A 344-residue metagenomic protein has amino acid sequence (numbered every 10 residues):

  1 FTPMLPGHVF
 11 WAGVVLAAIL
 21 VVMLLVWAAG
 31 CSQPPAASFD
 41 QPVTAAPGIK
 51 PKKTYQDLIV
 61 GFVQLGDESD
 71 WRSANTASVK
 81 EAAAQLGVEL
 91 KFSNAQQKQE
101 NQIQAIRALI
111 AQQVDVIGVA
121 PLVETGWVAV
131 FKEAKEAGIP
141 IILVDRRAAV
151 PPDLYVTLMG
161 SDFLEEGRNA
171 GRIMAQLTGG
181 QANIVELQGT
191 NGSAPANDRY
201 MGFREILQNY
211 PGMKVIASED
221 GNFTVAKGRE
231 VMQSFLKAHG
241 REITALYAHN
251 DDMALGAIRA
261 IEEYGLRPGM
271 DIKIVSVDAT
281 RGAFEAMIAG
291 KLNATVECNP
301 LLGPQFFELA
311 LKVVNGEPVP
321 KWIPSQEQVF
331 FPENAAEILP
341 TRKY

Functional and structural regions predicted by a protein language model:
F1-D57, K132-I139: Short, low-complexity disordered leader/linker segments with a strong preference for bacterial N-terminal type II
S32-L58, L187, N191-P195, I206-N209 (+1 more regions): Hinge/cleft segment of the Venus flytrap/periplasmic-binding protein
F39-L86, L90-Q104, A108, Q112-V114 (+5 more regions): Extracytoplasmic "Venus flytrap"
T54-Y55, V60, Q102, L158-I184 (+4 more regions): Hydrophobic alpha-helical segments within soluble ligand-binding/sensing domains
W71-Q85, E166-A170, A194-M213, K227-V231 (+1 more regions): Short, solvent-exposed amphipathic alpha-helices that sit in or adjacent to ligand/effector-binding or catalytic
F92-N94, V150-I173, E186-T190, S218 (+1 more regions): Short beta-strand elements at the ligand-binding edges of bilobed clamshell
V119-E136, F203, I216-A217, G221-E285: Hydrophobic alpha-helical
T125-E165, Q176, N183, T280-I288 (+1 more regions): Flexible loop/hinge segments that line or gate small-molecule binding clefts
